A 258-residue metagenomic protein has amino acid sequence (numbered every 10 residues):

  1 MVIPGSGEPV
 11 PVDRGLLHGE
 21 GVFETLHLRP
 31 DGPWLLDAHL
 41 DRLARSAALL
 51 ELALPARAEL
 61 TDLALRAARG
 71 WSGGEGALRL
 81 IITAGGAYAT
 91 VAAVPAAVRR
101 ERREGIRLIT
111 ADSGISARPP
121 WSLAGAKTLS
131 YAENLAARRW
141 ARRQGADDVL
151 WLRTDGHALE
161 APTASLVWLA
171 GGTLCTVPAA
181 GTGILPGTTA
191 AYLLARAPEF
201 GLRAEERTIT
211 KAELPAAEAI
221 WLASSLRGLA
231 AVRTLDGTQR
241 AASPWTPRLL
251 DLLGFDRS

Functional and structural regions predicted by a protein language model:
M1-R66, T83-S258: Helix-start/capping segments and mature chain N-termini
A67-S72: Phosphate/pyrophosphate-binding loops at sites that engage ATP/ADP/AMP, CoA/4′-phosphopantetheine, polyphosphate
G73-A84: Ordered, amphipathic secondary-structure segments that act as subunit-interaction surfaces in large macromolecular
